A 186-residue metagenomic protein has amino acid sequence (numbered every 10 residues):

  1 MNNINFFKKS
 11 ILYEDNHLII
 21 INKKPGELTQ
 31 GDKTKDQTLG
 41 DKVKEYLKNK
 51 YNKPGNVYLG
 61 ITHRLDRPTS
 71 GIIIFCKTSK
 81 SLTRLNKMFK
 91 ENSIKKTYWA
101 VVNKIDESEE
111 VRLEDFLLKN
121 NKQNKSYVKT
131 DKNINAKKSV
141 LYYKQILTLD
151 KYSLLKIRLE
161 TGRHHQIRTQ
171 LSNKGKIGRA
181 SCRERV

Functional and structural regions predicted by a protein language model:
M1-R185: RNA pseudouridine synthases
